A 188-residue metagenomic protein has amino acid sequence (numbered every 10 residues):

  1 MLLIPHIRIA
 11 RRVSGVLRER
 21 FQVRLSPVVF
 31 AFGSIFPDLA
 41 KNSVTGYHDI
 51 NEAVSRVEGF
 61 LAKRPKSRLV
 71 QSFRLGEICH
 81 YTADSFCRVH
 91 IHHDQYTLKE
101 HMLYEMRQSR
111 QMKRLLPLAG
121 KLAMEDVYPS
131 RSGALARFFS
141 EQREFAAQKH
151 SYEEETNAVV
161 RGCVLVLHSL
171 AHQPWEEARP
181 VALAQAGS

Functional and structural regions predicted by a protein language model:
M1-E77, T82-S188: N-terminal leader/auxiliary helical segments
